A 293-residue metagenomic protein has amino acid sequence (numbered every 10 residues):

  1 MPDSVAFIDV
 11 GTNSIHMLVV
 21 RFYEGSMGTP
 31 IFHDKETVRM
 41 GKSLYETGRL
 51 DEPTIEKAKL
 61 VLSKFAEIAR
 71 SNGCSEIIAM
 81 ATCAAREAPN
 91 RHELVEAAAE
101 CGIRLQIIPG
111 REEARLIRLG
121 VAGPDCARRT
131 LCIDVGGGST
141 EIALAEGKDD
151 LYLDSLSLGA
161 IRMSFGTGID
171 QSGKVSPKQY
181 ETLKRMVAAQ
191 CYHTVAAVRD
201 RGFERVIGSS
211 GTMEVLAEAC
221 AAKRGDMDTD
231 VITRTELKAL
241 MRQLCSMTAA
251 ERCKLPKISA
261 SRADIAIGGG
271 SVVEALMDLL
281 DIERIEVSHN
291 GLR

Functional and structural regions predicted by a protein language model:
M1-T29: N-terminal basic/disordered segments at the start of proteins
D3-V5, V19, S43-N72, T82-R129 (+2 more regions): Helical "lid/coupling" subdomains associated with nucleotide-phosphate turnover
G11-S14, S71-C74, G136-G138: Short flexible coil/turn linkers enriched for glycine and charged/polar residues that connect secondary-structure
I15, M27, T140, D150-L151: Hydrophobic residues embedded in beta-strands of well-ordered beta-sheets
G25-R39, L60-S63, A69-R70, E76: Conserved ATP-binding subdomain of kinase catalytic cores across diverse folds
V38-M40, V135, L158: Hydrophobic residues in beta-strands and at strand termini
A79: Dinucleotide-binding Rossmann-like beta1-alpha1 core, especially the glycine-rich loop that anchors the ADP
R129-A143: A generic, well-ordered mixed alpha/beta core segment in the N-terminal half of proteins
